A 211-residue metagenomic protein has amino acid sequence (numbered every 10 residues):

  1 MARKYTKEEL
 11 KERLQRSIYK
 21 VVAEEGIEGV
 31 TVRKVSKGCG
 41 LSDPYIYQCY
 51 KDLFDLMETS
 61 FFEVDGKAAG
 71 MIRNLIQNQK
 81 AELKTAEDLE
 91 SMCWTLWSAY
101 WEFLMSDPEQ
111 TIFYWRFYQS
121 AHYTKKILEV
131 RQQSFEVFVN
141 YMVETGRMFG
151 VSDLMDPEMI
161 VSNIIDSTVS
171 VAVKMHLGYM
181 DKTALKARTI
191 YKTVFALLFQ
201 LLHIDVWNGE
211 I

Functional and structural regions predicted by a protein language model:
M1-E9, I76-K80, V206-I211: N-terminal intrinsically disordered/low-complexity leader segments
K7, K11, M57, F61 (+5 more regions): Amphipathic, non-transmembrane alpha-helical scaffold segments
K7-Y19, V35, S60-V64, A68-I72: Generic hydrophobic, amphipathic alpha-helix propensity
R13, V21-D55, T59: Helix-turn-helix
G70-I76, E102-E109, W115, H122-M148 (+4 more regions): Amphipathic alpha-helical packing segments from all-alpha helical-bundle domains
N74-S106, I160-I164, R188-Y191: Hydrophobic alpha-helical connector segments
R147-A196, D205-I211: Hydrophobic/aromatic-rich alpha-helical bundle segments in the mid-to-C-terminal region
